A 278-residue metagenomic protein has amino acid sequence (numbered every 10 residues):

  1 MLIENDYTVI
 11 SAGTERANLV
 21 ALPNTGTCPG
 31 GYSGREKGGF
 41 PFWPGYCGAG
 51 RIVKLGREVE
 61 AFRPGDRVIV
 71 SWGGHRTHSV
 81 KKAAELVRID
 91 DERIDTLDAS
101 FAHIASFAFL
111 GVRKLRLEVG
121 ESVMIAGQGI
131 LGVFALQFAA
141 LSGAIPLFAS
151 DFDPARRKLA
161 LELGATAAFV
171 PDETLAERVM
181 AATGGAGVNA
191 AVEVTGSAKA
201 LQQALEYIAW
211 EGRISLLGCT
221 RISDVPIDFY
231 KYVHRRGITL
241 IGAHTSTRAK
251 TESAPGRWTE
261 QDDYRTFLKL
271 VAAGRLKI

Functional and structural regions predicted by a protein language model:
M1-I10, V20-G74: Glycine-rich beta-strand-centered segment in the early N-terminal region that forms part of a ligand/cofactor-binding
P41, H78, M124, Q128 (+4 more regions): Glycine- and other small-residue-rich loops at beta-strand/loop junctions that grip anionic moieties
F62-R63, L117, I208: Short, well-ordered loop/turn sites that connect or cap secondary structure elements
S79-E92, G143-I145: Short, compositionally biased
R93, L97-E173, E177: Mid-domain Rossmann-like dinucleotide-binding core that forms the NAD(H)/NADP(H) cofactor-binding site
K158-I241: Glycine-rich cofactor phosphate-binding loops and adjacent beta1-alpha1 units of small-molecule cofactor enzyme domains
G185, I227-I278: C-terminal substrate-binding/catalytic core of Rossmann-like NAD(P)-dependent dehydrogenases/reductases
